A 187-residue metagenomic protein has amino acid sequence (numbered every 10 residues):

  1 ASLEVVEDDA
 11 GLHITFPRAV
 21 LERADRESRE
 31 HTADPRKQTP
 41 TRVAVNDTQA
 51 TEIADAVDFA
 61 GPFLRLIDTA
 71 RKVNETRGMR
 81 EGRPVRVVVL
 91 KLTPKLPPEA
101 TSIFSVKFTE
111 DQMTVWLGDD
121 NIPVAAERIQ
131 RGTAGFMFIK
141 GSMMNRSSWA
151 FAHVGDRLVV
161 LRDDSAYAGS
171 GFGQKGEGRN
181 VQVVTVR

Functional and structural regions predicted by a protein language model:
A1-E110, G132-F136, E177-R187: Structured extracytoplasmic
V6, W116-D120, A152-V154: Short beta-strand micro-motifs enriched in acidic
A19-L21, G118, A166-G171: Short, flexible beta-strand-to-coil junctions
T109-R131, M144-S147, L158-D164: Extended soluble regions of mature proteins
T133-R187: Non-transmembrane domains of secretory- and envelope-associated proteins
